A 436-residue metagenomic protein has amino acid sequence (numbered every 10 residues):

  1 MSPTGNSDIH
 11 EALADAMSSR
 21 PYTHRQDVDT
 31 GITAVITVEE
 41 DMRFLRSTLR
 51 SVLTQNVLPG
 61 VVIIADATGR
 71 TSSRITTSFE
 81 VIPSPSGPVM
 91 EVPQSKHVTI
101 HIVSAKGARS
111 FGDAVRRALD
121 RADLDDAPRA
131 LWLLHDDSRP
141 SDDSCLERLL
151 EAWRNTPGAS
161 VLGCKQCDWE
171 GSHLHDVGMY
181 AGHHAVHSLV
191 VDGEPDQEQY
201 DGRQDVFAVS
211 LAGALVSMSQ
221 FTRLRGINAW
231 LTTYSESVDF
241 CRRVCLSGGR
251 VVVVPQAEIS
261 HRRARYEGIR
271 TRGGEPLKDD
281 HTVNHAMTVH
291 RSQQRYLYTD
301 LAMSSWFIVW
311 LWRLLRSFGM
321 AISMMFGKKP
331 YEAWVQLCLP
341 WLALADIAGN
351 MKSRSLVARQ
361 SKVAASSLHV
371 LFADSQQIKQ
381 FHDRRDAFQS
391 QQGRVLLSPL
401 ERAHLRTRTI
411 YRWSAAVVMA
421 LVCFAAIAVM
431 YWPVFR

Functional and structural regions predicted by a protein language model:
R50-P59: Short, acidic, metal-binding catalytic loop of nucleotide-sugar glycosyltransferases
A105-D125: Glycine-rich, basic loop-to-helix element that forms the pyrophosphate-binding segment of sugar-nucleotide handling
A127-R139: Short beta-strand-to-loop acidic/aromatic patch adjacent to the donor-nucleotide binding site
R139-A181: Conserved donor NDP-sugar-binding/catalytic core segment of glycosyltransferases
E194-V216, V238, P276-H281: A recurrent flexible, glycine/aromatic-enriched loop bordering the glycosyltransferase active site that acts as
F207-R225, W230-E258: A short, conserved alpha-helix in the catalytic core of glycosyltransferases
R250-A345: Active-site-adjacent helix/loop segment of glycosyltransferases that harbors family-specific signature motifs
M303-T407: Non-catalytic, C-terminal membrane-associated alpha-helical segments of glycosyltransferases
